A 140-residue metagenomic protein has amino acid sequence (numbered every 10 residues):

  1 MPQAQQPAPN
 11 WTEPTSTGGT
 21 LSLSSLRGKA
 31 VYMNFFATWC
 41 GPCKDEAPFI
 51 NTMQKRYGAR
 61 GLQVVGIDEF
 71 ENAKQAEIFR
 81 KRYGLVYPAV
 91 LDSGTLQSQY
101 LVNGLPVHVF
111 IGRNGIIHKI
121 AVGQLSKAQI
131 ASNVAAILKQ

Functional and structural regions predicted by a protein language model:
M1-L23: N-terminal "domain-start" segment that seeds a small globular fold
A8-P9, V31, L105-P106: Short loop/turn microsegments at loop-to-beta-strand junctions
W11, L21, L26, F35-F36 (+3 more regions): Conserved hydrophobic/aromatic "anchor" residues that stabilize well-ordered secondary structure elements
R27, F35-T52: Conserved redox-active cysteine motifs that mediate thiol-disulfide chemistry, especially di-cysteine Cys-X(1-2)-Cys
R27-K29, A59, L85-V86, V102: Active-site acidic short loop of glycosyltransferases
Y32-M33, V64, H108: Hydrophobic beta-strand anchors of alpha/beta hydrolase catalytic cores
K44-Y83, S93-Q99: Structural microenvironment flanking redox-active thiols in thiol-disulfide oxidoreductases
I78-V86, L91-L138: Thiol/disulfide oxidoreductase modules built on the thioredoxin-like
